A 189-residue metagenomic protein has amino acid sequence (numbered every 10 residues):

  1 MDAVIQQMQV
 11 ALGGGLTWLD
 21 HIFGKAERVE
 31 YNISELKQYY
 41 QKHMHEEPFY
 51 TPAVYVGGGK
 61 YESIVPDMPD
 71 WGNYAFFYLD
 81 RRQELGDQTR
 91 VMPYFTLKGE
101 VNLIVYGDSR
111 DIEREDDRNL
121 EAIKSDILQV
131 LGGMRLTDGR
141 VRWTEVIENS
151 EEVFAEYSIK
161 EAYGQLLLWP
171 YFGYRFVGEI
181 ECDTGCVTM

Functional and structural regions predicted by a protein language model:
M1-T89: Small/polar-rich, solvent-exposed N-terminal microdomains that initiate assembly or binding
I5, V10, C182-M189: Viral structural modules
P66, D70-V91, V141-Q165: Short amphipathic beta-strand and strand-loop transition segments with alternating hydrophobic
D87, D111-E113, T184-T188: Short acidic, gly/pro-rich beta-turn/loop elements at beta-sheet edges and active-site/ligand-binding grooves
R90-R135: Extracellular/virion structural assembly segments
P93-R110, G164-T184: Oligomerization/assembly interface segments of phage tail-like spikes and tubes
R118-E181: Acidic-leaning, charged glycine-interspersed low-complexity segments
